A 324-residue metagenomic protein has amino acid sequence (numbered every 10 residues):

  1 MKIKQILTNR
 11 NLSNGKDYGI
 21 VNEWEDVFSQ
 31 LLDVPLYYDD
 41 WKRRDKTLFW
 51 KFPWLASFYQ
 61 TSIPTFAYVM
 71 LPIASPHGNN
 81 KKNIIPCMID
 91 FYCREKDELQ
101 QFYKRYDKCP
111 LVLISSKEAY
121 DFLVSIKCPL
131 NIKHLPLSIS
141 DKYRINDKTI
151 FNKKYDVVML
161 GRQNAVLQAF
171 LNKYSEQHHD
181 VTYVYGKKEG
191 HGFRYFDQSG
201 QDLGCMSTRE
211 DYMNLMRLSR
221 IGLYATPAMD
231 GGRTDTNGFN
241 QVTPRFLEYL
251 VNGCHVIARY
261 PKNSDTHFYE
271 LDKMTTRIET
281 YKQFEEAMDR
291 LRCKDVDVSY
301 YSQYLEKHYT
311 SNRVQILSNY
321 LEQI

Functional and structural regions predicted by a protein language model:
M1-I126, R259-N263, V314, Q323-I324: N-terminal pre-catalytic "stem/leader" segment of glycosyltransferase-like enzymes
N22-F28, L32, R209-M213, R217-L321: Catalytic binding pocket for nucleotide-activated donors in carbohydrate/polymer assembly enzymes
W41-F49, H191-Q201, Y224-R233: Flexible internal linker/loop segments at domain or repeat junctions
K42-K46, R94, S140-R144, K188-R194 (+1 more regions): A short acidic, often aromatic-flanked loop/helix-cap motif at beta-alpha or helix-coil junctions that lines enzyme
P76-G190, Y309-N312: Catalytic core of nucleotide-activated saccharide and alditol-phosphate transferases
D141, D202-M206, N237-G238: Short gly/ser/thr-rich secondary-structure transition/capping motifs
N146-V158, R194-D202, M288-D297: Short, surface-exposed amphipathic charged segments that create phosphate/polyanion-binding patches used for binding
R194, S199-L218: Conserved active-site histidine-acidic residue motif and adjacent donor-binding/catalytic loop of glycosyltransferases
